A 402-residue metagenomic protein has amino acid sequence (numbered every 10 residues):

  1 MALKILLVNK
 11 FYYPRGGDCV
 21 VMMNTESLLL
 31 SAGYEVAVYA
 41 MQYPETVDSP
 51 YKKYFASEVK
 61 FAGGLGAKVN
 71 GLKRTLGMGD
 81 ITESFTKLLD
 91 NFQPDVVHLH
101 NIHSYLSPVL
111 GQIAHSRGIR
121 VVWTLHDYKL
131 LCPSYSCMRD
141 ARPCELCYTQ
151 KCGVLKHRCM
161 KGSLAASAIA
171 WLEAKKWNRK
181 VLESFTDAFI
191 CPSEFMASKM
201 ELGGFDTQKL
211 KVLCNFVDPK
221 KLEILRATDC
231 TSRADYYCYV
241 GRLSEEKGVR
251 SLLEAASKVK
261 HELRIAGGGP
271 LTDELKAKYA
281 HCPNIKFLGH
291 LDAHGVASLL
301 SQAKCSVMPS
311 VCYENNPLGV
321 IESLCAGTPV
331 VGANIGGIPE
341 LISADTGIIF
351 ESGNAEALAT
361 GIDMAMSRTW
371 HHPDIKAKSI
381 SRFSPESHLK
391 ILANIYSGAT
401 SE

Functional and structural regions predicted by a protein language model:
F11-R15, E26-G79, E83-F92: N-terminal strand-loop element at the rim of the active site of nucleotide-sugar-dependent glycosyltransferases
L76, T369-S397: A charged, aromatic-enriched C-terminal amphipathic alpha-helix characteristic of glycosyltransferases across folds
S116, K129, E145-A188: Membrane-proximal helix-turn-helix segments that form the acceptor-binding/catalytic region of lipid-linked
F195, F216: Carbohydrate-associated surface elements
C230-K247, L253-K260, R264: Conserved donor-binding/catalytic core segment of Leloir-type glycosyltransferases
D273-S298: Nucleotide-activated donor-binding/catalytic signature segment of Leloir-type glycosyltransferases, i.e., the conserved
P329-G332: Short hydrophobic beta-strand element within catalytic cores of glycosyltransferases and related nucleotide-activated
A344, I348-A355, D363-W370: Conserved acidic donor-binding segment of nucleotide-sugar-dependent glycosyltransferases
